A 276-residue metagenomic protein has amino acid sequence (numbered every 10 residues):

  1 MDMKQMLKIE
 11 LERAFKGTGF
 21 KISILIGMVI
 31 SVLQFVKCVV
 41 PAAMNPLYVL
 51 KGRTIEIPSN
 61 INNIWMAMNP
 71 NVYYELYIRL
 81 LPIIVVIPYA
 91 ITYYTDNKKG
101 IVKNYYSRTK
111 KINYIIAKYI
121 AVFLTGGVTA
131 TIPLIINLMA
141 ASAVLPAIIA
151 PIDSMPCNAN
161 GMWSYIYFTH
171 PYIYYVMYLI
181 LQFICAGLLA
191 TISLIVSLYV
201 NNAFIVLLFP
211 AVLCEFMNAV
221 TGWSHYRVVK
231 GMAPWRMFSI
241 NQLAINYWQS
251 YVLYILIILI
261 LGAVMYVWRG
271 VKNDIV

Functional and structural regions predicted by a protein language model:
M1-G27: Aromatic- and glycine-rich beta-strand/loop motifs that create alpha-glucan
E10, I255-V276: Junction motif at the cytosolic side of a transmembrane helix
G19, K110-I112, I116, N202-I205 (+1 more regions): Membrane-helix interface segments
S23-I30, A203-M217: Central hydrophobic cores of alpha-helical transmembrane segments in multi-pass integral membrane proteins
M28-Y89, Y119-A190, L194, L198 (+1 more regions): Secretory targeting signals
P88-T125: Helix-loop-helix units of permease transmembrane domains in multi-pass membrane transporters, especially ABC
I195-N202, G270-I275: Membrane-interface helix-boundary motifs at transmembrane edges
